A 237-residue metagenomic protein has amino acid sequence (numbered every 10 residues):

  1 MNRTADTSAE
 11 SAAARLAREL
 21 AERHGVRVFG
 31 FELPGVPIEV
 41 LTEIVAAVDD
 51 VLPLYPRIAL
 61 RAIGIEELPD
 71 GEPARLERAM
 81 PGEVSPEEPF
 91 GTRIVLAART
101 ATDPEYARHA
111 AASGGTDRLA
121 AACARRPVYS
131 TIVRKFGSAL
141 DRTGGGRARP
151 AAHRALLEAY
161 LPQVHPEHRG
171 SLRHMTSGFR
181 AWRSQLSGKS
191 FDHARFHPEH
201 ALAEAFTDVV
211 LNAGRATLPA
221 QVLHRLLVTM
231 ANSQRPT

Functional and structural regions predicted by a protein language model:
N2-E10, R18-E22, V26-D50, P56-T237: Active-site-flanking segments in enzyme catalytic domains
